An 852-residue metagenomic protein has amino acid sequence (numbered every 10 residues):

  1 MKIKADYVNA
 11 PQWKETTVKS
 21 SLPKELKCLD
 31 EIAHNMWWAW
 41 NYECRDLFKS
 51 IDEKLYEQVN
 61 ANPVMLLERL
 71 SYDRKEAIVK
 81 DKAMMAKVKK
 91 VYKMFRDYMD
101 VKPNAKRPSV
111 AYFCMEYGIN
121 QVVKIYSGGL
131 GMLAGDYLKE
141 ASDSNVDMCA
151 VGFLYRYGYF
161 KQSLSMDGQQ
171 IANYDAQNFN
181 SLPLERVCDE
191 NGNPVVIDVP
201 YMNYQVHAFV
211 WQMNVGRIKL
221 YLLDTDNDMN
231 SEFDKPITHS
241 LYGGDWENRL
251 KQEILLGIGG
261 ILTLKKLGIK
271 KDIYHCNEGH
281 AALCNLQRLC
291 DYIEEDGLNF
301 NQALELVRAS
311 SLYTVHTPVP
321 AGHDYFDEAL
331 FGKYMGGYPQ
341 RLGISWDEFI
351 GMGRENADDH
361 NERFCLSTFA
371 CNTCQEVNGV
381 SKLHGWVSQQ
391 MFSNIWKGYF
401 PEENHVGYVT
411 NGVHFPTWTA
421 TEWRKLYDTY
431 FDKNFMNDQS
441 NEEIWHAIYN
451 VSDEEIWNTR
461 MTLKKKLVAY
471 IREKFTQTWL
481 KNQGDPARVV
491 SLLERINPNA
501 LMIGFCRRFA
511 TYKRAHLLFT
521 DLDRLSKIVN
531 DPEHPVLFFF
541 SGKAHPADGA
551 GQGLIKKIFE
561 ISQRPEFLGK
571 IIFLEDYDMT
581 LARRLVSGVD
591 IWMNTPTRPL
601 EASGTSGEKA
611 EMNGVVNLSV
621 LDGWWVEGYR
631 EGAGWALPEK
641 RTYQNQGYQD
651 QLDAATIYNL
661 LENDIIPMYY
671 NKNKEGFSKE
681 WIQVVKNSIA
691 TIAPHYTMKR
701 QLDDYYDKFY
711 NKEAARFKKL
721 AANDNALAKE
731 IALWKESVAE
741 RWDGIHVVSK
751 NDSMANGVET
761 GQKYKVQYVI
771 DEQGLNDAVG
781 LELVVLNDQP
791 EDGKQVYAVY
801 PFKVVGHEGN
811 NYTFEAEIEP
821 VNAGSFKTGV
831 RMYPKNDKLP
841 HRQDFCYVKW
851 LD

Functional and structural regions predicted by a protein language model:
M1-D852: Catalytic cores of carbohydrate-active enzymes across secretory and cytosolic contexts
